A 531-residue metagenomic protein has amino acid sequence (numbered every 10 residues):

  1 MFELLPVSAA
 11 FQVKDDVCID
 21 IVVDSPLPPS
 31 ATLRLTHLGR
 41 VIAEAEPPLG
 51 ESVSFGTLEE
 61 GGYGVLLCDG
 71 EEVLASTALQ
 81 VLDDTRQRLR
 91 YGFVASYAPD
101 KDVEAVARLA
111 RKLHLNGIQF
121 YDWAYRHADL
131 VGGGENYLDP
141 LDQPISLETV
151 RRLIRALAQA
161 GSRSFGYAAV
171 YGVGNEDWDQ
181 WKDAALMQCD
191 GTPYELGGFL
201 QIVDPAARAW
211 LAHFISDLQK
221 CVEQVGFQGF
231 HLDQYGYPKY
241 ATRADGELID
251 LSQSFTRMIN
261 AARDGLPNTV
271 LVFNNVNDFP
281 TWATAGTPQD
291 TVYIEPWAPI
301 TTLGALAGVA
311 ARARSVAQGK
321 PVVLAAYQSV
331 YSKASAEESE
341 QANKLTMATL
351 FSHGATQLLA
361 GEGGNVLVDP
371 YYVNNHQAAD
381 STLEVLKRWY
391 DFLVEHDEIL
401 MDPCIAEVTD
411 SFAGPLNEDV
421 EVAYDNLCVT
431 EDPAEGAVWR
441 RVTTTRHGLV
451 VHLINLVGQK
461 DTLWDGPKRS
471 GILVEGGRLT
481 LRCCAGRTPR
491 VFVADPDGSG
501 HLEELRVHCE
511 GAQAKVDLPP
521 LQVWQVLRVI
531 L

Functional and structural regions predicted by a protein language model:
L74-R126: An acidic-aromatic substrate-binding cleft motif
R88-D100, V131-L147, L196-A212, G236 (+3 more regions): The substrate-binding groove and active-site-proximal loops of carbohydrate-active enzymes, especially glycoside
S96-P99, G166-V225: Active-site-adjacent "subsite" loops/lids of carbohydrate-active enzymes
A124-V173, E247-S254: Aromatic-lined substrate-binding rim segments of carbohydrate-active enzymes
A206-T291, W297-G308: Active-site neighborhood of glycoside hydrolase catalytic domains
K320-S411, V457: Aromatic/acidic polysaccharide-binding cleft in carbohydrate-active enzymes
V422-A485, Q525: Carbohydrate-binding surface patches
E510-L531: C-terminal beta-strand-rich structural cap/linker in extracellular carbohydrate-active enzymes
